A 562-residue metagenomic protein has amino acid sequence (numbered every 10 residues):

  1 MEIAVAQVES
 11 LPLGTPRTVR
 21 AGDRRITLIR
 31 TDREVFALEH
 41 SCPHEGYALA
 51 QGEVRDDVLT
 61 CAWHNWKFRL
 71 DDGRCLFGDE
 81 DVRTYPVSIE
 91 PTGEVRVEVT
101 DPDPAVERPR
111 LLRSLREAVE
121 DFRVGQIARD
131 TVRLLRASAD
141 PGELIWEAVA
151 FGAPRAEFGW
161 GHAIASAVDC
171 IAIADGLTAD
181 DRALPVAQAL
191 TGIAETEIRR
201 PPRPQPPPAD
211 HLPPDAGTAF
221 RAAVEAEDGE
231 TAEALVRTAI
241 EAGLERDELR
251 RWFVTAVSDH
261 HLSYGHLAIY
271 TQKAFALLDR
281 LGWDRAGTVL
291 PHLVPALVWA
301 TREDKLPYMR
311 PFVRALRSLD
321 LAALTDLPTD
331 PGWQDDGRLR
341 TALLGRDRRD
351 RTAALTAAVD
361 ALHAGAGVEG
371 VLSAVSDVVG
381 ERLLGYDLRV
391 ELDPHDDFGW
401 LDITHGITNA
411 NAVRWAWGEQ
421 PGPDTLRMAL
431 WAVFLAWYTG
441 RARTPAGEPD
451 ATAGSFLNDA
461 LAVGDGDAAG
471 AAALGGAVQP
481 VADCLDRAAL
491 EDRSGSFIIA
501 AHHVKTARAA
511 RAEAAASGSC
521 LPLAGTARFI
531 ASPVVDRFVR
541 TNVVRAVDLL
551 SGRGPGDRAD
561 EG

Functional and structural regions predicted by a protein language model:
M1-V8: Short amphipathic
S10-P109: Rieske [2Fe-2S] iron-sulfur-binding domain
R96-G562: Mature, well-folded catalytic/scaffold domains that follow N-terminal targeting or propeptide regions
